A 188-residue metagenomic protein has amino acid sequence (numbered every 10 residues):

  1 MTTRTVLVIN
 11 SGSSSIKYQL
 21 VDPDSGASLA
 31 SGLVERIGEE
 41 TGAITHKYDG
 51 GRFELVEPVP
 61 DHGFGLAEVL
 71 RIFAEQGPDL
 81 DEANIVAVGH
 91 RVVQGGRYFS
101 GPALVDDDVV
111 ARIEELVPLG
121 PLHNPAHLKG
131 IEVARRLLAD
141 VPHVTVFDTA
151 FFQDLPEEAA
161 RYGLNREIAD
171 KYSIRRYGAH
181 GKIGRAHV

Functional and structural regions predicted by a protein language model:
R4, E82, P125, L138-P142: Non-transmembrane, aqueous-exposed alpha-helical and coiled segments at domain scale
V6, S15-P60: Short glycine-rich, Thr/Ser-proximal phosphate-binding strand/loop in the N-terminal lobe of ATP-dependent enzymes
N10, V34, V88, D148: Residue-level signal for inorganic ion chemistry
E54-D81, H90: A structured beta-alpha segment of the ubiquitous adenosine-cofactor-binding alpha/beta core
F73-H123, V144, F151-A159: Short beta-strand-loop/turn "lid" adjacent to the catalytic site in phosphate-handling enzymes
I113-N124, V141, I168-G181: Flexible, glycine/proline-enriched loop segments at strand-loop-helix junctions that form or flank small-ligand binding
G130-Q153: Conserved Class I SAM-dependent methyltransferase catalytic core
A186-V188: Conserved small/polar residues in nucleotide/adenosyl-binding loops
